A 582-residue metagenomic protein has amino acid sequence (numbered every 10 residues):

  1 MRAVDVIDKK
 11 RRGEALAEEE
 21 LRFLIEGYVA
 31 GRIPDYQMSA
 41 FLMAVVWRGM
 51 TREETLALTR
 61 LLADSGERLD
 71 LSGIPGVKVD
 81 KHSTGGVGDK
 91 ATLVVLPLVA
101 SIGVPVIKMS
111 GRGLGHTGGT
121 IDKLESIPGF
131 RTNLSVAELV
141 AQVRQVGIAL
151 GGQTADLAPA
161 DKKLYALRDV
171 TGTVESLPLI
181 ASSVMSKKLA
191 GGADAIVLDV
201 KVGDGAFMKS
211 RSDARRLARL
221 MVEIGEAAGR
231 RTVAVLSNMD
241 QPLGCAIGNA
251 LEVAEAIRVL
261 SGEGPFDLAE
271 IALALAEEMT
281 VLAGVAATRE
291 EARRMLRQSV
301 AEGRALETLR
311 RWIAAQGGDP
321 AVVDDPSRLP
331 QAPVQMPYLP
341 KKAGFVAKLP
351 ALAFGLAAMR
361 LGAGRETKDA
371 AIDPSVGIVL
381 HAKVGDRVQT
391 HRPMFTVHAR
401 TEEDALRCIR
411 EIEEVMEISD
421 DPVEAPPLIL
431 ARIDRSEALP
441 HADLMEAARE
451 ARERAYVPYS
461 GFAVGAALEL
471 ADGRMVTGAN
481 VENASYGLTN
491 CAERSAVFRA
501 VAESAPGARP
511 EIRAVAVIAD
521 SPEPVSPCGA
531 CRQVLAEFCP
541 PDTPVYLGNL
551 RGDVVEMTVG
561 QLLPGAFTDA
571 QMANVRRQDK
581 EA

Functional and structural regions predicted by a protein language model:
M1-G88, T308-A315, D319, D434-E437: Acidic, glycine/proline-rich low-complexity segments that act as flexible tails and inter-domain linkers
D5, K10, A17, K78 (+4 more regions): Well-ordered secondary-structure scaffolds
L42, K90-V140, R144, G151-Q153 (+2 more regions): A glycine-rich phosphate/pyrophosphate-binding beta-strand-loop-alpha-helix module
W47, V94-P105, K187-G192, A227-A228 (+4 more regions): Alpha-helix C-terminal capping segments
K123-A149, R219-G225, G229, A530 (+3 more regions): A glycine-rich helix N-cap at a beta->alpha junction
E125-G191, V253: Phosphate/pyrophosphate-binding betaalpha-module
G461-L470, Y546: Short beta-strand scaffold segments in enzyme catalytic cores
T477-M572: Zn2+-dependent cytidine deaminase-like catalytic core
